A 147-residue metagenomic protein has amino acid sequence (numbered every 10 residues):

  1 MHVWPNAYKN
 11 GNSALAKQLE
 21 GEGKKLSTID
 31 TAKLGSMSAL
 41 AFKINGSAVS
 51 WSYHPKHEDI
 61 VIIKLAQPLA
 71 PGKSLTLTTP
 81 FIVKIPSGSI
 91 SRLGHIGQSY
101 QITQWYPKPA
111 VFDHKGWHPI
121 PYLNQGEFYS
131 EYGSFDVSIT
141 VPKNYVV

Functional and structural regions predicted by a protein language model:
M1-P5, A14: Early exported N-terminus immediately downstream of N-terminal targeting peptides
W4-A7, L19-I44, S52-H54, P80-V147: Extended, low-hydrophobicity, Ser/Thr/Pro/Gly-biased non-transmembrane segments
A7-Y8, D59: A short acidic, glycine/proline-enriched capping/turn motif at secondary-structure boundaries, especially helix N-cap
G11-K17: Active-site-surrounding "flap" and adjacent substrate/cofactor-binding loops of secreted or lumenal enzymes, prototyped
D59-I63, L75: Short strand-edge motifs at loop-to-beta-strand transitions and within beta-strands of extracellular beta-rich domains
L65-L69: Short, flexible loop/turn segments at beta-strand junctions in immunoglobulin-like and fibronectin type III
A70-T79: Short Pro-Gly-centered flexible turn/kink motifs
